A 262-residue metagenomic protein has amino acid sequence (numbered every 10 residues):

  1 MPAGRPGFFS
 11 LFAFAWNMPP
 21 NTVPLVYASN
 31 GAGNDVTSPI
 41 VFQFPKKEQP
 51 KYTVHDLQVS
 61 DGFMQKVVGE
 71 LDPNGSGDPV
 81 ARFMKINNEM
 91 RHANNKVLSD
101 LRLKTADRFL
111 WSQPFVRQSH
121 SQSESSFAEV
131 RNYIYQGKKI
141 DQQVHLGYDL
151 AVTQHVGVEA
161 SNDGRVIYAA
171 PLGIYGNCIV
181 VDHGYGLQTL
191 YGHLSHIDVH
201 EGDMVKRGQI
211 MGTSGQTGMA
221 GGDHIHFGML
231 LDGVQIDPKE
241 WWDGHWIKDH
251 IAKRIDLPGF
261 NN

Functional and structural regions predicted by a protein language model:
M1-S126: Non-catalytic extracellular/periplasmic "stalk" and linker regions immediately N-terminal to catalytic or recognition
F115-N261: Catalytic cores of peptidoglycan-degrading enzymes
